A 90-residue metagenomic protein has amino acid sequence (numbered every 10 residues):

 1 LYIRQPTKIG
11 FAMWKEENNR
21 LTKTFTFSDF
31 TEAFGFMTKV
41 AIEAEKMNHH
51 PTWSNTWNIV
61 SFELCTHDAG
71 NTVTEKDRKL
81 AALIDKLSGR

Functional and structural regions predicted by a protein language model:
L1-A12: Short, Lys/Arg-enriched N-terminal segments with co-localized hydrophobic residues within the first ~10-30 amino acids
M13-N19: Short, flexible turn/loop "capping" segments at secondary-structure junctions
N18, N55-I59: Short Gly/Ser/Thr- and Asp/Glu-enriched loop/turn motifs at secondary-structure junctions
R20-S28: Short, well-ordered beta-strand elements within core beta-sheets of diverse protein domains
T31-M37: Short amphipathic alpha-helices within nucleic acid-binding modules
T38-A41, A82: Solvent-exposed alpha-helix faces
K46-T56, A82, K86-R90: A short N-terminal helical cap/helix-turn-helix that marks the beginning of AMP-binding/adenylate-forming
F62-G89: C-terminal structural segments of small proteins and small subunits
